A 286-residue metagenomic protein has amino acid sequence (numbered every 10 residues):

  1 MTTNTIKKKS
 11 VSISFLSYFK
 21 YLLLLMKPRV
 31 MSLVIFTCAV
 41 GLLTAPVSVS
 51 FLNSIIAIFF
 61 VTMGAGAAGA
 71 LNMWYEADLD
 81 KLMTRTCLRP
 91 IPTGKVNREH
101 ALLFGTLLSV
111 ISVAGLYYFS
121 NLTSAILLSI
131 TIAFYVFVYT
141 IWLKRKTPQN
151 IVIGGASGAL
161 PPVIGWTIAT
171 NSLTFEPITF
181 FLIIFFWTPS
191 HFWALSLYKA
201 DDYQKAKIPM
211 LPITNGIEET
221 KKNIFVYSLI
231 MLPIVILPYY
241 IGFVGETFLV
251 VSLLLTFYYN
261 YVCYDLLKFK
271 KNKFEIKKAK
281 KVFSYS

Functional and structural regions predicted by a protein language model:
T2-S17, Y75-V96, W193-T220: Cytosolic, membrane-interface loops and tails of multi-pass inner-membrane proteins
F36-A39, R89-P92, V152-A169, E218-E219 (+1 more regions): Small-residue-rich segments of transmembrane alpha-helices in multi-pass membrane proteins, especially helix faces
F36-A77, R85, S109, A114 (+2 more regions): Membrane-embedded alpha-helical segments that form the functional core of polytopic membrane enzymes, especially those
C38-A45, S112-F119, Y135, Y139-T140 (+4 more regions): Structural signal for membrane-spanning alpha-helices in multi-pass inner-membrane proteins, emphasizing helix cores
D78, F134-T147, F192, Y198 (+2 more regions): C-terminal ends of transmembrane helices
R85-I126, I217-Y240: Multi-pass membrane catalytic core of lipid/isoprenoid biosynthesis enzymes
N97, N260-S286: Interfacial loop-to-transmembrane junctions
R98-I168: Intramembrane alpha-helical segments
